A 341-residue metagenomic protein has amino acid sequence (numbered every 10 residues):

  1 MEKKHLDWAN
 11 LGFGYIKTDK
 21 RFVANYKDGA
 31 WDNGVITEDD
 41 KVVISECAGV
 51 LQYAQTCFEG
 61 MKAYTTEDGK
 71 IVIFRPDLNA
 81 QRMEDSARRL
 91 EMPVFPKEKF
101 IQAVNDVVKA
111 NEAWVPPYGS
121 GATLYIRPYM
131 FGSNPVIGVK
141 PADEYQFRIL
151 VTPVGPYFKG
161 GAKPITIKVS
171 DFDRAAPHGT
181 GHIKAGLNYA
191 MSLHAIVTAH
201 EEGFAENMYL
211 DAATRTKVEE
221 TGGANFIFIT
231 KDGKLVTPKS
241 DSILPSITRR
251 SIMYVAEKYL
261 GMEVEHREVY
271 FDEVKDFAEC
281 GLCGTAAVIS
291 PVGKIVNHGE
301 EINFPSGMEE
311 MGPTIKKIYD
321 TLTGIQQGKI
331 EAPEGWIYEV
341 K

Functional and structural regions predicted by a protein language model:
M1-E206, A213-K217, Y254-K341: Conserved alpha/beta cores of soluble small-molecule-handling proteins
V94, S242, S246: Ordered, soluble secondary-structure elements with a strong preference for glycine-centered loop motifs and nearby
A176-G181, M208, T230-D241: Short, flexible active-site loops
T214-S240: Glycine- and Gly-Pro-enriched alpha-helical subdomains that act as flexible, kink-prone "lid/hinge" or packing modules
G222-I227, S242-I243, C283-S290: Glycine-rich phosphate/pyrophosphate-binding beta-alpha loops
T237, T248, T285: Ser/Thr-centric signal marking residues that sit in or immediately flank functional binding/regulatory motifs
S246-M253: Feature captures the catalytic cores and cofactor-binding loops of soluble hydro-lyases/lyases that act on carboxylate
